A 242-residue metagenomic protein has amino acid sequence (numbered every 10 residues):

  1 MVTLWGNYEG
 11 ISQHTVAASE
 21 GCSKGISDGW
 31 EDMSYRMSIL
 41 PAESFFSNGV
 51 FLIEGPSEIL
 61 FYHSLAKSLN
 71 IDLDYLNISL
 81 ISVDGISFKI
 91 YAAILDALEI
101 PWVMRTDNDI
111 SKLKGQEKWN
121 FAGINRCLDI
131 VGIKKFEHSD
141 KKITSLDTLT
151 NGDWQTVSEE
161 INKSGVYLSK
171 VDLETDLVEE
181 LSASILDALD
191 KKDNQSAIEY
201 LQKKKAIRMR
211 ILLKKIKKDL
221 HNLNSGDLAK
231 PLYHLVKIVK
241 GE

Functional and structural regions predicted by a protein language model:
M1-E242: Acidic, divalent-metal-binding catalytic cores of TOPRIM and closely related two-metal-ion phosphodiester/pyrophosphate
